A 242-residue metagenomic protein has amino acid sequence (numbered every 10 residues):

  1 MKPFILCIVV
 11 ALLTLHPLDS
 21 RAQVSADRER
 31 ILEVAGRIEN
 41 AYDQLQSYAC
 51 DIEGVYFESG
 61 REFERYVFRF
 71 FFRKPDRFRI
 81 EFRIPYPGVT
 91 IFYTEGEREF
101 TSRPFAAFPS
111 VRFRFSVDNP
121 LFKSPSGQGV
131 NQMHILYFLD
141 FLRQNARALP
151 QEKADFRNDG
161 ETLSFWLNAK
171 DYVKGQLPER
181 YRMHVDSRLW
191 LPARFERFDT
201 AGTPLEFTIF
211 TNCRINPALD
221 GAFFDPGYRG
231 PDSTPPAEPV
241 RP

Functional and structural regions predicted by a protein language model:
M1-F4: Positively charged n-region of N-terminal signal peptides that target proteins for export
C7-L15: Bacterial N-terminal signal peptides
S20-E64, R73-R77, A154-F156, P235-P242: N-terminal leader/targeting segments and the immediate start of mature chains
A22, P87, T101, S124-Q128 (+1 more regions): Gly/Pro-enriched, hydrophobic low-complexity segments that function as extracytoplasmic propeptides/linkers
A49-I52, F63-R65, P75, I80 (+3 more regions): Extended beta-sheet lipid-handling architectures
V55-E58, P85, I215: Hydrophobic lipid-interacting interfaces of membrane-associated proteins
R61-E64, I91-T94, Q176-E179: Short glycine/proline-enriched turns and hinge-like loops at secondary-structure junctions
F70-Q132, T203-E206: An acidic-aromatic
